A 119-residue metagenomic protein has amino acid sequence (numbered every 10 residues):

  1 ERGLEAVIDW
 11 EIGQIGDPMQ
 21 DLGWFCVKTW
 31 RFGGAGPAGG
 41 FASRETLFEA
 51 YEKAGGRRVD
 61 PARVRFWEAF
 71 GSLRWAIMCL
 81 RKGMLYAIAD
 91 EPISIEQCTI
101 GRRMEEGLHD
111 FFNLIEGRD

Functional and structural regions predicted by a protein language model:
E1-Q20, W24: Active-site acidic catalytic loop and adjacent metal/ATP-binding pocket of ATP-dependent phosphoryl transfer enzymes
R2-E5, V59, I115-D119: Conserved NTP-binding catalytic cores of kinases and kinase-like/nucleotidyltransferase enzymes across multiple kinase
I8, G33-P37, A62, Q97: Residues at structural and domain junctions
D9-I12, P61-V64, W75: Generic secondary-structure boundary/loop-capping signal
M19-G56, F70-A89: Active-site activation/catalytic loop segments of kinase-like enzymes and analogous catalytic loops in related
R58-F70: All-alpha amphipathic helical-bundle segments outside canonical DNA-binding/catalytic cores that form hydrophobic
I88-S94, C98-D119: Regulatory N- and C-terminal appendages and interdomain linkers associated with kinase/kinase-like NTP transferase
